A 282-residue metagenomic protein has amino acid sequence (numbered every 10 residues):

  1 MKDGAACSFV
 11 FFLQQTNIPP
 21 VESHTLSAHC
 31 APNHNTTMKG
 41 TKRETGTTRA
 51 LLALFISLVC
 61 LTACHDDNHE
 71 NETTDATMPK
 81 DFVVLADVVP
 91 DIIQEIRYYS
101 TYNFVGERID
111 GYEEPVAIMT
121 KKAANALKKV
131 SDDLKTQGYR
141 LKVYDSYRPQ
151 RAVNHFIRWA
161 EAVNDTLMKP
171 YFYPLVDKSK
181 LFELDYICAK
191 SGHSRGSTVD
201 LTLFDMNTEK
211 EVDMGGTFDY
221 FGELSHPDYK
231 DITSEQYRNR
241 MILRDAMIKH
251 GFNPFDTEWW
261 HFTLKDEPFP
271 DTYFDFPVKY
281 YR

Functional and structural regions predicted by a protein language model:
M1-F11, P19-P20, E44-G46: Positively charged N-terminal leader segments that act as targeting/secretion signals
Q15: Cationic, low-complexity basic patches in intrinsically disordered or flexible, solvent-exposed regions
H29-G40: Short, Lys/Arg-enriched N-terminal segments with co-localized hydrophobic residues within the first ~10-30 amino acids
K39-L51: Bacterial N-terminal signal peptides that target proteins for export
L51-V59: Sec-dependent N-terminal signal peptides
L61-A63: C-terminal motif of bacterial Sec signal peptides marking the signal peptidase cleavage site
H65-S146, V153-T257, E267-R282: Extracytoplasmic cell-surface/polysaccharide-interacting catalytic and binding patches
